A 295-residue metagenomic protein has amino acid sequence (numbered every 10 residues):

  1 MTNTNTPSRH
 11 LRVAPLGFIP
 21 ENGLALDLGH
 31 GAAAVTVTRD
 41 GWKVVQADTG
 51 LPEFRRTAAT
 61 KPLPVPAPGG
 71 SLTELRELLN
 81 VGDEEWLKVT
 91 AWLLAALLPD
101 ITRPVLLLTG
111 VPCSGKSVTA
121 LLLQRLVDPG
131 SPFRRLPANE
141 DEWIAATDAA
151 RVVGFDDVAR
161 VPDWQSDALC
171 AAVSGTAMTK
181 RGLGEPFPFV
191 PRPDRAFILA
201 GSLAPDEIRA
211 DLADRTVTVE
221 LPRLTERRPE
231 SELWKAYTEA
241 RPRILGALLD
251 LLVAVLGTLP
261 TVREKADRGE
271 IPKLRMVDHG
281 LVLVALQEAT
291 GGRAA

Functional and structural regions predicted by a protein language model:
M1-P66, A254, T258: N-terminal nucleic-acid engagement/recognition segments and initiation subdomains in replication, restriction
G31-A32, G201-D206: Short, polar loop motifs at secondary-structure junctions
G41-A149, L283: P-loop NTPase catalytic core of nucleic-acid-dependent motor ATPases
I101-P104, G130-V152, V161-Q165, R181-R195 (+1 more regions): Feature primarily recognizes SF3-like P-loop helicase cores of small DNA viruses
D157-A159: Conserved Walker B
A171-M178: AAA+ P-loop NTPase catalytic core and its hallmark functional loops
